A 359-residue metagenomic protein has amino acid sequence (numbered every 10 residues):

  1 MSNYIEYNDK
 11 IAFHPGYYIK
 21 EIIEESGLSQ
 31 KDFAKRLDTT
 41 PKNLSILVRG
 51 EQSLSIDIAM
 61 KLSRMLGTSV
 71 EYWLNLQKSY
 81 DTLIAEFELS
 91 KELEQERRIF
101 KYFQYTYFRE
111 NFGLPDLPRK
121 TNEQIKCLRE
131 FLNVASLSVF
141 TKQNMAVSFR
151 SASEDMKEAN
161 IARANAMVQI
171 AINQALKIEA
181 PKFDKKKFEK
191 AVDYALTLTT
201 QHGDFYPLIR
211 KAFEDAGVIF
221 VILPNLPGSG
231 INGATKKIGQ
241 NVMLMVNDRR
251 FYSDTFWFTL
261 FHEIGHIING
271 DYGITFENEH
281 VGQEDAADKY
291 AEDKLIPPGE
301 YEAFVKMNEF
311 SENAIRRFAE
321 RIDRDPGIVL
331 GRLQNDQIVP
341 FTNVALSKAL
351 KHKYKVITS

Functional and structural regions predicted by a protein language model:
S2-S359: Active-site hotspot residues in diverse enzymes, especially metal/ion-binding acidic/histidine motifs
